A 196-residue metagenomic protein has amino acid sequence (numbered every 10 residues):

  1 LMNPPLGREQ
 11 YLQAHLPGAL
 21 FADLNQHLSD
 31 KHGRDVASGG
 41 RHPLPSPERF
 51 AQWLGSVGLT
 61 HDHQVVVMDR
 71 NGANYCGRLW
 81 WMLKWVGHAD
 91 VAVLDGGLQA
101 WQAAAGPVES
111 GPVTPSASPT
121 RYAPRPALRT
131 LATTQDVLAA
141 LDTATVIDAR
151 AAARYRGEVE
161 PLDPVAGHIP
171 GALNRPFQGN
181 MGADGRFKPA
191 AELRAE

Functional and structural regions predicted by a protein language model:
L1-E196: Cytosolic catalytic domains that perform sulfur/thiol-centered chemistry
